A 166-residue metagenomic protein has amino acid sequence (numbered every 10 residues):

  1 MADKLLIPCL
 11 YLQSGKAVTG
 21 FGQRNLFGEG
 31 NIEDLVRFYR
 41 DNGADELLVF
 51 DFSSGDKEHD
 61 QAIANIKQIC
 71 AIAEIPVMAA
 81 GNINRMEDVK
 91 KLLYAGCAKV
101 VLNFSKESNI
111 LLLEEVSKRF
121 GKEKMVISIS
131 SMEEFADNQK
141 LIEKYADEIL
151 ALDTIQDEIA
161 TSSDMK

Functional and structural regions predicted by a protein language model:
M1-I75, I83-E87, K91, K122-I127 (+2 more regions): Conserved N-terminal beta1-alpha1 strand-loop-helix module at the mouth
I75-P76, S117: Secondary-structure boundary/capping motif
A79: Conserved phosphate/oxyanion-binding catalytic-loop motifs
V89-E133: Hydrophobic, well-structured mid-protein blocks that either form specific transmembrane helices
